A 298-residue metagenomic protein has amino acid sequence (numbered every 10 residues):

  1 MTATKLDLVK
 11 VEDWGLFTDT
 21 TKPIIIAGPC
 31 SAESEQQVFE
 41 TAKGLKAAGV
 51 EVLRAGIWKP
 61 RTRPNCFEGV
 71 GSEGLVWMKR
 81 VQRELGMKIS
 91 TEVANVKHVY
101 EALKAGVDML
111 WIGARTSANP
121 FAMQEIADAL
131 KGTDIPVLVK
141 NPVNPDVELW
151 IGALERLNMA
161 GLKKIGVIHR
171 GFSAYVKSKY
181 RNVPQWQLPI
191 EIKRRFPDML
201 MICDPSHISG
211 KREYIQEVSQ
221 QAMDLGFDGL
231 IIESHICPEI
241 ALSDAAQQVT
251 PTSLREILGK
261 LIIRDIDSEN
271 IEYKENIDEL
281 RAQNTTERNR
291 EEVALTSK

Functional and structural regions predicted by a protein language model:
M1-I26, E269-I271, N284-R288, V293-S297: N-terminal amphipathic alpha-helix/helix-capping segment at the start of soluble metabolic enzymes
T18, A122-C237: Catalytic alpha/beta core domains of metabolic enzymes, predominantly
P23-E40, P64-C66, K88-V93, A114 (+3 more regions): Active-site mouth loops of central-metabolism enzymes
I24-P29, E51-A55, I89-T91, L110-I112 (+4 more regions): Hydrophobic faces of well-ordered beta-strands that scaffold small-molecule active sites in alpha/beta enzyme cores
R54-E73, I236-A245: Glycine-rich, proline-tolerant flexible connector loops at the mouths of alpha/beta enzymes
P60-W111, P120-A122: N-terminal active-site wall of soluble small-molecule enzyme domains
F67-T91, I126-P136, W186-M201, Q247-N270: Alpha-helix-loop-beta-strand connector modules within alpha/beta enzyme cores
M223-R281, R288-K298: Structured C-terminal cap/extension of enzyme domains
